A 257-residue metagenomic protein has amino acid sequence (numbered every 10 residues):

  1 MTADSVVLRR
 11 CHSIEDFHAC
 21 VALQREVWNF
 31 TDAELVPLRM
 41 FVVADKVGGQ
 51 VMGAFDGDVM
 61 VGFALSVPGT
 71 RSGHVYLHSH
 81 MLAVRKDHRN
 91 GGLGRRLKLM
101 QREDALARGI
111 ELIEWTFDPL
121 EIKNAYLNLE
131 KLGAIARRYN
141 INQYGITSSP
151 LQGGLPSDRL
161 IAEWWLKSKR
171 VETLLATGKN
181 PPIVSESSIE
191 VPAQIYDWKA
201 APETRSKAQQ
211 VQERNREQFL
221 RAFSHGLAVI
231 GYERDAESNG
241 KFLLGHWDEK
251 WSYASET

Functional and structural regions predicted by a protein language model:
M1, S13-E26, V171-S187, F219 (+1 more regions): A short, well-structured alpha-helix characteristic of acyl/acetyltransferase catalytic modules
V6-V84, I230-A236, H246-E249: A conserved beta-strand-loop-helix scaffold within acyl/acetyltransferase catalytic domains
G69-S79, R89, E111, V184-S188: A conserved beta-turn-beta hairpin within the catalytic core of GNAT-like acetyltransferases that forms part
R85-R96, R108, E121: Conserved glycine-rich acetyl-CoA-binding loop
A105-D118: Conserved GNAT acetyl-CoA-binding A-motif
T116, Y126, G133-P150, G231-R234: Conserved catalytic-core motifs of GNAT/GCN5-like acyltransferases
N142-L175, G245-A254: C-terminal "cap" of GNAT-fold acetyltransferases
D158-E213: A conserved mid-domain beta-alpha-beta active-site/ligand-binding segment of alpha/beta enzyme cores
